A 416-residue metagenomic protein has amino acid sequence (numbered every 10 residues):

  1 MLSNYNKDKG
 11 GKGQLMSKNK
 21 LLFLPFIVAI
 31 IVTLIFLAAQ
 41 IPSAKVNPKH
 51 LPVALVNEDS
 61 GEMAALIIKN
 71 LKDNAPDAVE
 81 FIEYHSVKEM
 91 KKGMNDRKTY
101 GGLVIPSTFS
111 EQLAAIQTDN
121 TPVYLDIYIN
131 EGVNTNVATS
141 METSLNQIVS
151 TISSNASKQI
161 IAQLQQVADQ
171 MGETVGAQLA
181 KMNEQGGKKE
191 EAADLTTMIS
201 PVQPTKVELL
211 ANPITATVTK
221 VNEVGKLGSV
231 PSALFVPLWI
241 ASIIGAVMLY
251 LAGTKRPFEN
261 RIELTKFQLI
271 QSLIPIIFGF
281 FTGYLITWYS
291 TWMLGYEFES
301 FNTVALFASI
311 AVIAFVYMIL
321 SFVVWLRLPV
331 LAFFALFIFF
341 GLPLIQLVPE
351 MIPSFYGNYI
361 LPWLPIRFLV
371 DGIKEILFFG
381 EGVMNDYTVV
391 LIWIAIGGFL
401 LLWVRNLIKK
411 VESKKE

Functional and structural regions predicted by a protein language model:
M1-S3, E416: Actinobacteria-biased recognition of intrinsically disordered, low-complexity terminal regions
S3-G228: Extracytoplasmic/periplasmic domains immediately adjacent to an N-terminal transmembrane anchor in multi-pass membrane
G11, V79-I82, S86, E208 (+6 more regions): Juxtamembrane loop-helix boundary motifs flanking transmembrane segments in multi-pass membrane proteins
V53-V56, L264-I270, T303: Loop-to-helix transition at the N-terminal end of transmembrane alpha-helices
V221, G225-P237, I262-I277, W325: Membrane-water interface at loop-to-transmembrane-helix junctions
V230-Y250: Long, hydrophobic alpha-helical segments
I243-Y284, W288-M293: Juxtamembrane interface at the cytosolic side of transmembrane helices
S272-I277, L285-E416: Membrane-spanning alpha-helical segments of multipass transporters and channels
